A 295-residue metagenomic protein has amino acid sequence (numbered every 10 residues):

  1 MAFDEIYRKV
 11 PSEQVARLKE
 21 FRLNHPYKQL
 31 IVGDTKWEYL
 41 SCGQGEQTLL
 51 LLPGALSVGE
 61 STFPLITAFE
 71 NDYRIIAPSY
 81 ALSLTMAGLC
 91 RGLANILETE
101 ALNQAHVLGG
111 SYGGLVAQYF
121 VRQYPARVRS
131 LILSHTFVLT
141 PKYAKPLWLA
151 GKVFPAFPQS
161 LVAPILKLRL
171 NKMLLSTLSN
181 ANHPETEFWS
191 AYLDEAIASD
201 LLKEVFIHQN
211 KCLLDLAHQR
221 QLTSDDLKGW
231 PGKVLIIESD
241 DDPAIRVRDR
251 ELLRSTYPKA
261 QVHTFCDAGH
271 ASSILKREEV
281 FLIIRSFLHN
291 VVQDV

Functional and structural regions predicted by a protein language model:
M1-Q47, N71-Y73, H289-V295: Alpha/beta-hydrolase fold catalytic core
I31-S83: Conserved HGGG/HGGXW glycine-rich cap/lid loop of the alpha/beta-hydrolase fold
I76-L108, Y112, L282: Active-site loop/oxyanion-hole signature of alpha/beta-hydrolase fold enzymes
R122, S130-L161: Flexible "cap/lid" loop of the alpha/beta hydrolase fold
K142-A144, A163-D226: Conserved alpha/beta-hydrolase catalytic His-Asp/Glu region
W230, I236-E238: Short beta-strand/loop motif that positions the catalytic acidic residue of the alpha/beta-hydrolase fold
P243-D249: Conserved alpha/beta-hydrolase "acid-adjacent" motif
A244, F265-F281: Catalytic histidine-centered segment of alpha/beta-hydrolase-like enzymes
